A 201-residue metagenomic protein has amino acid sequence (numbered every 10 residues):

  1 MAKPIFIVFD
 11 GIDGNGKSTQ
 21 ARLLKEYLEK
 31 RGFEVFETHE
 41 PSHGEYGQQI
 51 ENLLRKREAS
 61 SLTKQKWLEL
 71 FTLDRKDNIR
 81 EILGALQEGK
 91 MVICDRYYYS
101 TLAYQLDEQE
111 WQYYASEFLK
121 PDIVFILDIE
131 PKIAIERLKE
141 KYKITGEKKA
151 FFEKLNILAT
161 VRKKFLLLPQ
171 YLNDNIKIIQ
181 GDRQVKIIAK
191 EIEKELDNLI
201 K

Functional and structural regions predicted by a protein language model:
A2, K25, K132-K201: NTP-dependent small-molecule kinase module
A2-E26: Walker A (P-loop) phosphate-binding motif
P4-V8, M91-I93, I176: Residue-level preference for the first positions of well-ordered beta-strands
D10, L127, G181: Catalytic metal- and UDP-sugar-binding loop of GT-A-like glycosyltransferases, i.e., residues flanking the conserved
S18-E81: N-terminal phosphate/diphosphate-binding loop that engages ATP/GTP or pyrophosphate donors across diverse enzyme folds
E34-V35, V92, D122, I176: Hydrophobic anchor at the start of a short beta-strand that flanks the dinucleotide cofactor-binding loop
N52-K56, E110-Q112, K143, E195-L196: Short, hinge-like loop/turn segments at secondary-structure boundaries
N78-Y142: ATP-dependent NMP and nucleoside kinases share a basic, alpha-helical "lid"
